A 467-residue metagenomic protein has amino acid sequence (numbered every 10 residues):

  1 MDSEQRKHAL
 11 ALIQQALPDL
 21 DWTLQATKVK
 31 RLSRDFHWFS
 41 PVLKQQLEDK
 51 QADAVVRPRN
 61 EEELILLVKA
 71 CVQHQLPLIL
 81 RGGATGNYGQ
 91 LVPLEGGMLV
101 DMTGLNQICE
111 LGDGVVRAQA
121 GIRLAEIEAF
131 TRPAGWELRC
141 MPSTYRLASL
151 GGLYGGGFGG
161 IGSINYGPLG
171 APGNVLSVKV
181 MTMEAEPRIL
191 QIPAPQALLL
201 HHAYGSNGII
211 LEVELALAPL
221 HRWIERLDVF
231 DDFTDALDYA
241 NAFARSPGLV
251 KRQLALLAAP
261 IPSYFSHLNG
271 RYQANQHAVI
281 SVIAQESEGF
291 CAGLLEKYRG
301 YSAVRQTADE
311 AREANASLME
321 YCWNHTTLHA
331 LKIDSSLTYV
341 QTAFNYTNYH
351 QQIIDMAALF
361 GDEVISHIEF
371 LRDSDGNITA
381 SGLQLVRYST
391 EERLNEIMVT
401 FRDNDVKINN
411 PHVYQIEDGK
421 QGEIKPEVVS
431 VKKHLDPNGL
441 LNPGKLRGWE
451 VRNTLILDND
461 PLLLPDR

Functional and structural regions predicted by a protein language model:
M1-K69, T85-G114, I261-N269, E313-D334 (+1 more regions): N-terminal flexible segment immediately upstream of the FAD-binding catalytic core in FAD-dependent oxidoreductases
I13, C71, Y239-R245, S287-Y301 (+2 more regions): Short amphipathic alpha-helices in soluble, non-transmembrane regions that often serve as interface/regulatory elements
W22-A26, R57-P58, L78-G82, V100-M102 (+9 more regions): General beta-strand structural signal in soluble alpha/beta enzymes
L76, G83, Q90-G97, T103 (+1 more regions): Conserved glycine-rich FAD pyrophosphate-binding loop
C109, L124-A125, A129-G248, D458-R467: FAD-binding subdomain of flavoenzyme oxidoreductases
D238-L268, A303-W323: Glycine-rich, acidic
P260-R305: A conserved active-site cap/scaffold subdomain adjacent to cofactor or substrate pockets
